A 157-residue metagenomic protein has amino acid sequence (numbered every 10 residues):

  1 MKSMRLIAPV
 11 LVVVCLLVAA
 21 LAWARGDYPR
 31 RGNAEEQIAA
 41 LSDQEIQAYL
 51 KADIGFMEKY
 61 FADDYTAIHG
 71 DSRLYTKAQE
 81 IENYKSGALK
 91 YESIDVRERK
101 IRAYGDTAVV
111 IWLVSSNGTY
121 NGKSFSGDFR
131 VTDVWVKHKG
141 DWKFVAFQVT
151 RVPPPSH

Functional and structural regions predicted by a protein language model:
M1-L11: Bacterial N-terminal signal peptides that target proteins for export
P9-A19: Bacterial N-terminal signal peptides
W23-H157: A beta-strand edge to alpha-helix "cap/lid" segment located at domain peripheries
